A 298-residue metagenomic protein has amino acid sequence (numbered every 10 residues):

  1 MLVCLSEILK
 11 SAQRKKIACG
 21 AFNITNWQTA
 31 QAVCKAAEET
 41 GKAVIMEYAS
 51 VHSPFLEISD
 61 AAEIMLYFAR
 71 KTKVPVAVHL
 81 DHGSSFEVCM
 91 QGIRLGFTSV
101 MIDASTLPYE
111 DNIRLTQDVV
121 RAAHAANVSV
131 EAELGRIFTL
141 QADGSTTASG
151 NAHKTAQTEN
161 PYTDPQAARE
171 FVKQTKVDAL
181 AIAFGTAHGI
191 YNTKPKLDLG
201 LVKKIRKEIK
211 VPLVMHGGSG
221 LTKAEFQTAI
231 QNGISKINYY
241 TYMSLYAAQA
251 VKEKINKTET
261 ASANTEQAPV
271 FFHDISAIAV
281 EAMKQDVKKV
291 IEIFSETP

Functional and structural regions predicted by a protein language model:
V3-S11, N26-V51, I58-P75, G83-E208 (+6 more regions): Alpha/beta enzyme core
C4-G20, E266-F272: Generic N-terminal amphipathic, Lys/Arg-enriched alpha-helix
C19, I102, H273-A277: Active-site oxyanion-binding pockets that recognize sulfate/phosphate
L80, Q249, T258: Glycine-rich nucleotide/cofactor/substrate-binding loop typically near the N-terminus or early in the first domain
G185, H216-S219: Glycine-rich beta-strand-to-loop/alpha-helix junction loops that act as flexible
I255-P298: Extended, intrinsically disordered, low-complexity segments
